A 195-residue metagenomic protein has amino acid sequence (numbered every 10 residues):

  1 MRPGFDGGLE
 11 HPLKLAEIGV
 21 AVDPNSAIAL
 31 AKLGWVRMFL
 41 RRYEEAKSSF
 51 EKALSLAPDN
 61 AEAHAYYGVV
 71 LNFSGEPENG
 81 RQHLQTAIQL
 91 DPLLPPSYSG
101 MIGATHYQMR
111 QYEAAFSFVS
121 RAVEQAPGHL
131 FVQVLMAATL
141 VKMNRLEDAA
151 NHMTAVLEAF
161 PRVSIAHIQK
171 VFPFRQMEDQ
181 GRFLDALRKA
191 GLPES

Functional and structural regions predicted by a protein language model:
R2-I18, F39-K52, F73-Q89, M109-R121 (+1 more regions): Structural signature of tandem alpha-helical TPR/SEL1-like repeats, specifically the intra-repeat loop/turn
V22, L56, L90-D91, Q125 (+1 more regions): Structural marker of alpha-solenoid helical repeat scaffolds
A27-I28, A61-E62, P95-S97, L130-F131 (+1 more regions): Helix-start (N-cap) detector for alpha-helical repeat units in TPR-like alpha-solenoids, especially tetratricopeptide
K32, Y66, G100-M101, L135: Canonical tetratricopeptide repeat
V141-S164: TPR/TPR-like (Sel1-like) alpha-helical repeat modules
I165-S195: Terminal, low-structured helical/coil segments at or just beyond the last alpha-helical repeat
